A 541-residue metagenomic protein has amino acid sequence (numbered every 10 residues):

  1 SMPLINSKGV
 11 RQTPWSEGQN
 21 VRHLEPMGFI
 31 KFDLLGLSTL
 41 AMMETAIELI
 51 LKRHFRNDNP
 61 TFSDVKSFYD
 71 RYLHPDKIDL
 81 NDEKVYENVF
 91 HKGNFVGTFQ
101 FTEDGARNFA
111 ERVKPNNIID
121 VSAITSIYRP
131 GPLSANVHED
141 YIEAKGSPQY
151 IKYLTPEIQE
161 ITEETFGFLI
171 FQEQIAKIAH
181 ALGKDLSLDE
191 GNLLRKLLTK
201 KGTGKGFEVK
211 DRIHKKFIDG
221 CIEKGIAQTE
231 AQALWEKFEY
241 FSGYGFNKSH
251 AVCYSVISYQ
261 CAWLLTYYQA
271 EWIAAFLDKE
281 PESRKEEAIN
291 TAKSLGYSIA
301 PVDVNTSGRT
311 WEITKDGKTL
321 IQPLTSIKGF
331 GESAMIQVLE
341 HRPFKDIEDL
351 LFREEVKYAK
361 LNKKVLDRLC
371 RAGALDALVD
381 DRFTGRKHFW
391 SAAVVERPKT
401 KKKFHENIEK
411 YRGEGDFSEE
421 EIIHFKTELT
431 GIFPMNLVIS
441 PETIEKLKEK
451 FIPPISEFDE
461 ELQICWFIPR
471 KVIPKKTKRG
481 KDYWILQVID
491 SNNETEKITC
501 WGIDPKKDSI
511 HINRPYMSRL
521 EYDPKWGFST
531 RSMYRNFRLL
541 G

Functional and structural regions predicted by a protein language model:
S1-G541: Noncatalytic, beta-rich nucleic-acid-contacting surfaces in large DNA/RNA-processing enzymes
